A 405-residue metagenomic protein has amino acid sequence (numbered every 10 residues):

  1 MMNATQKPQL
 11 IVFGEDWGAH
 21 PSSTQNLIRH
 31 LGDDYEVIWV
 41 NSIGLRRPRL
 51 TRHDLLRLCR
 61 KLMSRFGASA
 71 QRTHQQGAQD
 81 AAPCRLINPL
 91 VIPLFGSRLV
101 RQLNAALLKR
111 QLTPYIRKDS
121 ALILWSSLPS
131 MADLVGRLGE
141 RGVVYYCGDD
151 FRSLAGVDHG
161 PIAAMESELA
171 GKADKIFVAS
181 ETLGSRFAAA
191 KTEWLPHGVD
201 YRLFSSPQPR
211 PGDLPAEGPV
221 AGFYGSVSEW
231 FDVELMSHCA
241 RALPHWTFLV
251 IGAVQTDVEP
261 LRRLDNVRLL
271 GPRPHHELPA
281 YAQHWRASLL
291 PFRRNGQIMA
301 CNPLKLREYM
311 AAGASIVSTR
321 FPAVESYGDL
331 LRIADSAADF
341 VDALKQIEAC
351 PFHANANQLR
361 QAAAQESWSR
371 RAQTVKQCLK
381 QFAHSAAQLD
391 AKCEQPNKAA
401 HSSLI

Functional and structural regions predicted by a protein language model:
M2-Q6, R117, P207-V220: Nucleotide-sugar donor-binding and catalytic loop/hinge architecture of NDP-sugar-dependent glycosyltransferases
L27, R110-Y115, D158-I176: Membrane-proximal helix-turn-helix segments that form the acceptor-binding/catalytic region of lipid-linked
A179-T182, L195-Y201, P207: Carbohydrate-associated surface elements
D213-F231, M236-A240, F248-I251, A363-A364: Conserved donor-binding/catalytic core segment of Leloir-type glycosyltransferases
F231, H276-Y281, S288-A311, V317-D329: Nucleotide-sugar-dependent
D257-A282: Nucleotide-activated donor-binding/catalytic signature segment of Leloir-type glycosyltransferases, i.e., the conserved
E325-Q346: Change "using UDP/GDP/dTDP sugars" to "using nucleotide sugars
P351-F382: A charged, aromatic-enriched C-terminal amphipathic alpha-helix characteristic of glycosyltransferases across folds
